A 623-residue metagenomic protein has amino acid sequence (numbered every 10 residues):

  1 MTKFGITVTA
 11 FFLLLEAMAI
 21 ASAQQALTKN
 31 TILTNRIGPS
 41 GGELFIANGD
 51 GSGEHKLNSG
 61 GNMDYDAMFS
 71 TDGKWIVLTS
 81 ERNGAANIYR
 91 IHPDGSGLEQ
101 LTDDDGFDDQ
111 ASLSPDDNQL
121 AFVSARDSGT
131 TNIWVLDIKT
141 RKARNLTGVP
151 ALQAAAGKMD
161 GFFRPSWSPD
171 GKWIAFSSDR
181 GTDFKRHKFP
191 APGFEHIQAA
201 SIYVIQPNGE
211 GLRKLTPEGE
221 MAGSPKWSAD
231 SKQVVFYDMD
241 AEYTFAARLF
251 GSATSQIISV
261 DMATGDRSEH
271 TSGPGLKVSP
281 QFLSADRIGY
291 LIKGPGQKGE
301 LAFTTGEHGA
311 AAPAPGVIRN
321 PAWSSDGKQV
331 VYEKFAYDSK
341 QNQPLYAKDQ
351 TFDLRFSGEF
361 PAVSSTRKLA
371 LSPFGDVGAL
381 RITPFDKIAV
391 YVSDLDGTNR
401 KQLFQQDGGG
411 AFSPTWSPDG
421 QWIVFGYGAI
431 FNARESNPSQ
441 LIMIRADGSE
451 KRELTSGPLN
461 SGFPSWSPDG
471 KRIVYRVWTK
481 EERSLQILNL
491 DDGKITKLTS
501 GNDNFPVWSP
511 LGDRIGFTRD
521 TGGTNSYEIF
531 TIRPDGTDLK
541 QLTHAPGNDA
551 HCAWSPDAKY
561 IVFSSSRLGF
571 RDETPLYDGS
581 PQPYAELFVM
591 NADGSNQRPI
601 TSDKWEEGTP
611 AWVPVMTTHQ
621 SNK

Functional and structural regions predicted by a protein language model:
M1-T9: Bacterial N-terminal signal peptides that target proteins for export
V8-A17: Bacterial N-terminal signal peptides
Q24-G49, G53-H55, S59-F69, S357-V363 (+1 more regions): Beta-strand-rich domains and repeat architectures in extracellular enzymes and scaffolds, especially beta-propellers
Q25-K29, A67-W75, A111-Q119, P165-W173 (+9 more regions): Blade-terminus and WD-like Trp-Asp/Gly-His loop motifs, strongest in beta-propeller folds
R36-E43, N58-M63, T79-Y89, T102-F107 (+21 more regions): A flexible loop/linker signature enriched in serine peptidases of the S9 family
N48-S52, H92-S96, D137-R141, Q206-E210 (+8 more regions): Short loop/turn segments that connect beta-strands within beta-propeller blades
H55, L98-E99, R144, L212-R213 (+6 more regions): A structural motif specific to WD40 beta-propellers
Q582, A592-K623: Blade-level signature of beta-propeller repeat domains, shared across WD40, Kelch, NHL, RCC1 and BNR/Asp-box propellers
